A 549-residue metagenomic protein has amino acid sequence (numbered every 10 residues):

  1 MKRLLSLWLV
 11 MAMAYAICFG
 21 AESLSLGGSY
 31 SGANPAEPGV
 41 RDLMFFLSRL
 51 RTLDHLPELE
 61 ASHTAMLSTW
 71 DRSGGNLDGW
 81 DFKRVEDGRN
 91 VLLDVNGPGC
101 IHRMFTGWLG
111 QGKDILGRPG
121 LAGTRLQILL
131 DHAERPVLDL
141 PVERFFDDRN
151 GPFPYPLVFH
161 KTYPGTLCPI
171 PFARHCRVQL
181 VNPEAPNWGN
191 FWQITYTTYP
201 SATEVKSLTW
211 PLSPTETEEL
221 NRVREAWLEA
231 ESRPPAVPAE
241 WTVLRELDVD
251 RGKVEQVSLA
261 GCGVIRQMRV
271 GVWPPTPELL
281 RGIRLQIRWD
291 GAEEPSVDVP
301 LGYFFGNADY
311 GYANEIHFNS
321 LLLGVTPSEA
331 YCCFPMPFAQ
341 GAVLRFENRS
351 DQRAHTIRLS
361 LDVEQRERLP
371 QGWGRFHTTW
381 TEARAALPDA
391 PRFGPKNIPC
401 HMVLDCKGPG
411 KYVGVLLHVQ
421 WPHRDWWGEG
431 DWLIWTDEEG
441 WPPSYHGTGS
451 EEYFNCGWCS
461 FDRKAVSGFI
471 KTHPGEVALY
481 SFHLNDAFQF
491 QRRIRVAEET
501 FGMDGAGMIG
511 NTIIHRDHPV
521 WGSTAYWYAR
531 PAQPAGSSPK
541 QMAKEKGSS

Functional and structural regions predicted by a protein language model:
M1-L4: Positively charged n-region of N-terminal signal peptides that target proteins for export
L7-A16: Bacterial N-terminal signal peptides
E22-S549: Beta-strand-centric surfaces of beta-sandwich/beta-rich domains
